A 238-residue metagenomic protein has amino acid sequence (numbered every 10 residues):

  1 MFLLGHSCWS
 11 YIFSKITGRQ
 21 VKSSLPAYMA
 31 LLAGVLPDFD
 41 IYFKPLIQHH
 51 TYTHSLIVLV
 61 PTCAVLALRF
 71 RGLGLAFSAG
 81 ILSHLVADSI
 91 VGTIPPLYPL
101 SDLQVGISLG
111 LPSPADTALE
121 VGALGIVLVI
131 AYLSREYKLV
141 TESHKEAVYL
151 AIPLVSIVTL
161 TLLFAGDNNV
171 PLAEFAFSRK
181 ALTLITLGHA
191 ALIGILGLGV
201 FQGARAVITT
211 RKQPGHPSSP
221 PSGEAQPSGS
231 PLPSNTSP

Functional and structural regions predicted by a protein language model:
M1-P221, A225-P238: N-terminal membrane-targeting hydrophobic helices
